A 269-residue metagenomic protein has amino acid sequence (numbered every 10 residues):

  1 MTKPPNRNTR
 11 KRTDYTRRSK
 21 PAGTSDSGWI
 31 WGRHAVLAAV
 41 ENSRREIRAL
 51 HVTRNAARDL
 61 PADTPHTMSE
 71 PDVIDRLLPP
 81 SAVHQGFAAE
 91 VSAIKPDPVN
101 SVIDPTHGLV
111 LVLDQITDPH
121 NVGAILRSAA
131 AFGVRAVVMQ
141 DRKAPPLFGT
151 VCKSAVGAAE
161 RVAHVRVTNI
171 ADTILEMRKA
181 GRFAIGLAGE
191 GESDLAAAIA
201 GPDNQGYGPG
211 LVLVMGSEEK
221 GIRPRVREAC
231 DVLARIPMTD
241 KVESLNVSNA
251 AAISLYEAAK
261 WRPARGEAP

Functional and structural regions predicted by a protein language model:
M1-S101, P269: N-terminal positively charged helical leader segments and presequences
L37, A131, K153-A158, P224-P269: Structured adenosyl-cofactor binding patch, chiefly the S-adenosyl-L-methionine
N55-A56, P71-V73, R142-A144, G189-E190 (+1 more regions): Short, ordered loop/turn segments at secondary-structure junctions
P98, N169-T173, D194-A197, I222: Short acidic active-site motifs
V99-P105, E176-R178, L195-Y207: Short amphipathic alpha-helix with an adjacent loop that forms part of the alpha/beta core around
P105-S193: RNA substrate-binding interface of SAM-dependent RNA methyltransferases
I185-V242, N246: Active-site/ligand-binding-proximal alpha/beta "capping" segment
